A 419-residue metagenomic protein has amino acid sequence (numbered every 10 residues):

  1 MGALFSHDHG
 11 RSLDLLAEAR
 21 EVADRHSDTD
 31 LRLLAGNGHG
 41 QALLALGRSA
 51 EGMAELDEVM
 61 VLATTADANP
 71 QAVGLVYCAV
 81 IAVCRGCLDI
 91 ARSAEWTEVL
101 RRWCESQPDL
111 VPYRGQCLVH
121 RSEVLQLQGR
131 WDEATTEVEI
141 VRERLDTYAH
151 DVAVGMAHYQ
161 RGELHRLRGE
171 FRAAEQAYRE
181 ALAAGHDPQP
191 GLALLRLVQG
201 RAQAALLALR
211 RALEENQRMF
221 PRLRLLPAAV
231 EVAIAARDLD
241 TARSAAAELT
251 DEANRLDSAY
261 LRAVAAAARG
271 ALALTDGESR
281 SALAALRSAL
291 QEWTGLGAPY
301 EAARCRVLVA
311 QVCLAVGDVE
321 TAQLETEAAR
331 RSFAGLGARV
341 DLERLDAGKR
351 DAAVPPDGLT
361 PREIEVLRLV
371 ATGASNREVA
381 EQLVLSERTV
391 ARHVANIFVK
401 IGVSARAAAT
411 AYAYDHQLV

Functional and structural regions predicted by a protein language model:
M1-H9, L31-S49, A72-D89, Y113-G129 (+6 more regions): Tandem amphipathic alpha-helical repeat scaffolds
H9, T29, S49, I90 (+9 more regions): TPR-repeat structural position
L13-L15, A19-T147, V152: Internal metal/ion-chelating core segments
A17-D28, D57-A68, E98-D109, E139-H150 (+6 more regions): Amphipathic alpha-helical segments of tetratricopeptide repeats
A242-R304, G348-P356, E378: Generic long, charged, amphipathic alpha-helical segments
A259, A271, T275, S279 (+5 more regions): Linker/hinge segments immediately adjacent to helix-turn-helix/homeobox DNA-binding domains
T275, A284, R350-S404, A408-V419: Helix-turn-helix DNA-binding segment
